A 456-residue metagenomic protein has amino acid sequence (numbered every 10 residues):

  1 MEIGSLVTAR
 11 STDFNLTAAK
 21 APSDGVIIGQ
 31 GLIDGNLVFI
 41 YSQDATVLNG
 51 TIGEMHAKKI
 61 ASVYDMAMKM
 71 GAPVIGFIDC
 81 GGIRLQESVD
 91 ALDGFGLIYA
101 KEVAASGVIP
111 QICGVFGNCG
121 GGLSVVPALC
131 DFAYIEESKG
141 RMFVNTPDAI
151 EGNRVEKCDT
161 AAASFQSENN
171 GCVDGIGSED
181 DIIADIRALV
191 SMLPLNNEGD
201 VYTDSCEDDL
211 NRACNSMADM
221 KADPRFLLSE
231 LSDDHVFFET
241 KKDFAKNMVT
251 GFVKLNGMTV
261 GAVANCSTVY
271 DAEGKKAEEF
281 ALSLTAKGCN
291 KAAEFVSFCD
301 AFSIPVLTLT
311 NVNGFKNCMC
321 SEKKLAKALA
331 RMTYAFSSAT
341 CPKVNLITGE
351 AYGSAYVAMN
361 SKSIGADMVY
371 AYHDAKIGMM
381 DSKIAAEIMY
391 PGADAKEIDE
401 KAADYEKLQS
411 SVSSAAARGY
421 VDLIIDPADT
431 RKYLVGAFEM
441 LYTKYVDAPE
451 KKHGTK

Functional and structural regions predicted by a protein language model:
M1-K456: Ligand-binding clefts of soluble mixed alpha/beta catalytic domains
